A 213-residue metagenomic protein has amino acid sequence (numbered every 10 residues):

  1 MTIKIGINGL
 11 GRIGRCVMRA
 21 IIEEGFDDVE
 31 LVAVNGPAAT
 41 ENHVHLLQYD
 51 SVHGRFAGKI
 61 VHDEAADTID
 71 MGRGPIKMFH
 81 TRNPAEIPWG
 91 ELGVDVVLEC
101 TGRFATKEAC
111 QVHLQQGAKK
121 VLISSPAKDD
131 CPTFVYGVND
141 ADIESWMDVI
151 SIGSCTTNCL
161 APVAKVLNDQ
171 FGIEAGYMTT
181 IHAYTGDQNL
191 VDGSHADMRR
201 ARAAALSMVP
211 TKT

Functional and structural regions predicted by a protein language model:
M1-L190, S194-A201: N-terminal Rossmann-like NAD(P) cofactor-binding subdomain of oxidoreductases, focused on the glycine-rich
G193-A196, A204-K212: A structural signal for small-residue-enriched, beta-sheet-centric alpha/beta enzyme cores and oligomeric scaffold folds
